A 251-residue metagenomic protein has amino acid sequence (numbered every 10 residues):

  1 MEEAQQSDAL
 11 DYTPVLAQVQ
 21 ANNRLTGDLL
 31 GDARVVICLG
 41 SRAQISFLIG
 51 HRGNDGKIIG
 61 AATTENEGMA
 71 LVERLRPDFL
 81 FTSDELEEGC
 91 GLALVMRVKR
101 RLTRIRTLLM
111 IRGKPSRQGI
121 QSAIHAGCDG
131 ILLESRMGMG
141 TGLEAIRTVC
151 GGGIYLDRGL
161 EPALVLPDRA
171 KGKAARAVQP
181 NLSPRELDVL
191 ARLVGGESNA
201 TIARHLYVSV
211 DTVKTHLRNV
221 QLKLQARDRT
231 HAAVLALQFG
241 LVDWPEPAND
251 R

Functional and structural regions predicted by a protein language model:
E2, L222-R251: Basic, Lys/Arg-enriched C-terminal extension of HTH/homeodomain DNA-binding domains
L25-Q44, L48-R52, A61, L80 (+1 more regions): Conserved acidic segment of CheY-like receiver
G56-T64, A226: Short hydrophobic/Thr-rich beta-strand motif most characteristic of the beta2 strand and flanking loop of CheY-like
G68, D78-V98, I111-G119: Conserved phosphotransfer microenvironments
R104-R117, L132-L133: A short, hydrophobic beta-strand element within the central beta-sheet of small alpha/beta folds
I120-G130, S135-Q179: Short, flexible helix-to-coil linker/hinge segments that flank and couple to helix-turn-helix
K171-T212: Helix-turn-helix DNA-binding segment
G196-H231, E246: Recognition helix of helix-turn-helix DNA-binding domains
